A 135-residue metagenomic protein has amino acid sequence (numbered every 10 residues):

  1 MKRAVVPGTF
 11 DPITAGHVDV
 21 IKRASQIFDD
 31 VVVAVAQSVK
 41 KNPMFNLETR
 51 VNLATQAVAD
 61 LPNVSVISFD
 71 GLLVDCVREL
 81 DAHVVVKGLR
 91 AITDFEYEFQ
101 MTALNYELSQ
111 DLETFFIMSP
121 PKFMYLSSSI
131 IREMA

Functional and structural regions predicted by a protein language model:
M1-A135: Nucleotidyltransferase catalytic core that binds NTPs
